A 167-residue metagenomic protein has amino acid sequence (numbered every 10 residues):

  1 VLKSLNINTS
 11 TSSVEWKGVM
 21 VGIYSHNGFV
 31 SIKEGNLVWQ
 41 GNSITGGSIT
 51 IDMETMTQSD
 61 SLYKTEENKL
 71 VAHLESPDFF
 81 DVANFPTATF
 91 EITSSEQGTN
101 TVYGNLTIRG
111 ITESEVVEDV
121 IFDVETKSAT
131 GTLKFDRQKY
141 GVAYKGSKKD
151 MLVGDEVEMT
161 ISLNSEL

Functional and structural regions predicted by a protein language model:
V1-L167: Low-complexity, acidic/polar, glycine-enriched regions of mature
